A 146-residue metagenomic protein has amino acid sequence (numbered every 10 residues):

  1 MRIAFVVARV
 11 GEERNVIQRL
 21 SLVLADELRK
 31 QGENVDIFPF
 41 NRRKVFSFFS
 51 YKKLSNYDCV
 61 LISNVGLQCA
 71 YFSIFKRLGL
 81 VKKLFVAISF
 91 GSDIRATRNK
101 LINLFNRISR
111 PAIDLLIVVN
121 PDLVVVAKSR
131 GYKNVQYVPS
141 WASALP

Functional and structural regions predicted by a protein language model:
M1-R14: Nucleotide-activated donor-dependent transferases that construct or modify glycoconjugates
N15-L28: Short amphipathic alpha-helix
N34-K44: A short beta-strand-loop structural module common to alpha/beta enzyme folds
L54-C59: Short acidic/histidine-rich motifs immediately flanking catalytic phosphotransfer sites in two-component signaling
I62-Q68, S89: Short His-centered aromatic/hydrophobic patch
F85-K100: A short, histidine- and acid-enriched strand-loop-helix "catalytic/donor-clamping" loop that lines the nucleotide-sugar
N99-L116: Membrane-proximal helix-turn-helix segments that form the acceptor-binding/catalytic region of lipid-linked
I113-P146: Donor nucleotide-sugar binding/catalytic pocket of nucleotide-sugar-dependent glycosyltransferases
